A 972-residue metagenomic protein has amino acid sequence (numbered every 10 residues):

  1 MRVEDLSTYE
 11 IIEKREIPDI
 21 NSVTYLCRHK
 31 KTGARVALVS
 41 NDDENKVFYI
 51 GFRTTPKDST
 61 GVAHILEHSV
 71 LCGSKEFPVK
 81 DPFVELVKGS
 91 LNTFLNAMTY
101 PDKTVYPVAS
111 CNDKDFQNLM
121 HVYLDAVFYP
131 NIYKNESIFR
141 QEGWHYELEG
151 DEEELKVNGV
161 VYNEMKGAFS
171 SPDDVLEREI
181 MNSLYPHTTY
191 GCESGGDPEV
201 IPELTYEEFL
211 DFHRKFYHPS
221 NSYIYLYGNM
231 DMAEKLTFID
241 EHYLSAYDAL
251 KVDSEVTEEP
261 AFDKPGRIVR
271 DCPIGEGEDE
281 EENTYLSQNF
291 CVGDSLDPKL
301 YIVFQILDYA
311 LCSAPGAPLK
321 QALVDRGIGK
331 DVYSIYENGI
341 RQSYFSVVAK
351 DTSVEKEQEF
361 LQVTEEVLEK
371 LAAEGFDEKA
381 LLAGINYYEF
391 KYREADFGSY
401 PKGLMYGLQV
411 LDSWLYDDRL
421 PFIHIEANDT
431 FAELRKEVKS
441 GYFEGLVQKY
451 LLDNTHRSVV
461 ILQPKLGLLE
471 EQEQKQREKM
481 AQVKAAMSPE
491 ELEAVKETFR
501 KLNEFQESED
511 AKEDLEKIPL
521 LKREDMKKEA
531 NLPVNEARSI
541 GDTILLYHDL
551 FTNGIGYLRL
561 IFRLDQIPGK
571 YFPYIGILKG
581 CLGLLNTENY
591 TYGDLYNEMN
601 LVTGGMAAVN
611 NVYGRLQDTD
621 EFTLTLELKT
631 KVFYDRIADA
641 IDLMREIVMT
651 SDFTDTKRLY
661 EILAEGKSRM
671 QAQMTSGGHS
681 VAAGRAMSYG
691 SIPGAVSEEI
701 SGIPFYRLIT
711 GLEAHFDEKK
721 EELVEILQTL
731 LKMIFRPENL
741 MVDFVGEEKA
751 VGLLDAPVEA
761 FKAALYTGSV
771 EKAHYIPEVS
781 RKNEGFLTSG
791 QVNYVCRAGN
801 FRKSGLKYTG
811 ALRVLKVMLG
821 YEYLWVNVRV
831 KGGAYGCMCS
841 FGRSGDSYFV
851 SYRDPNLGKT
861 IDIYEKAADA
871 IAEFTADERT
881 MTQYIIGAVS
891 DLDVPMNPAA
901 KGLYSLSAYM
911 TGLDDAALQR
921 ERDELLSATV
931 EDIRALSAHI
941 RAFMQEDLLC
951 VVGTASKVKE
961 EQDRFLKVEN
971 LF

Functional and structural regions predicted by a protein language model:
M1-V47, D263: Non-catalytic terminal extensions that flank enzyme cores
S40-D42, Y49-G51, Y162, K166 (+9 more regions): His/Glu-based metal-binding/catalytic segments typifying zinc-dependent metallopeptidases
N45-T55, D81-Y129, E136-E147, D174-E199 (+11 more regions): M16 family metallopeptidases and their MPP-like homologs
V62, L66-V70, L578: Active-site His/Glu-centered metal-binding helix of metallohydrolases
F94, L210-R214, P273-E276, L319 (+12 more regions): Generic recognition of flexible, low-complexity loop/linker segments
G150-N221, Y225-Y243, Y247-G275, E280-E282 (+1 more regions): Hydrophobic, small-residue-rich alpha-helical packing segments that form membrane-like cores
N158, L210-E241, L723-V758, Q945: Non-catalytic, conformational "gating/processing" segments within enzyme and secreted inhibitor domains
D211, Y223, M232-K251, E374 (+3 more regions): Extended, regular secondary-structure scaffolds
